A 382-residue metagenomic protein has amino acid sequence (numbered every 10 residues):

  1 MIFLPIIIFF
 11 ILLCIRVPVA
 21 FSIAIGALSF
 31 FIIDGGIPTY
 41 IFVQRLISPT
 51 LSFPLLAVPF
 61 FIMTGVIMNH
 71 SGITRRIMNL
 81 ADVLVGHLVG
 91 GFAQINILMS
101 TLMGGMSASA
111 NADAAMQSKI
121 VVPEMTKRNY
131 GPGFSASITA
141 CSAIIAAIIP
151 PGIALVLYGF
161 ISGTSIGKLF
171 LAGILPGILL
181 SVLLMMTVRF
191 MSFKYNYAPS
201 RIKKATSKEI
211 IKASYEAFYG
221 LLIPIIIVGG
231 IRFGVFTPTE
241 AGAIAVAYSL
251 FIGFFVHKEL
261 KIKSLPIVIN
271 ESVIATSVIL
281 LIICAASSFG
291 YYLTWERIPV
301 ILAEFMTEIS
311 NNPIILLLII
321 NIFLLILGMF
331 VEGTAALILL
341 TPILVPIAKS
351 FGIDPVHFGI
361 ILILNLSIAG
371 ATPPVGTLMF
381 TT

Functional and structural regions predicted by a protein language model:
M1-T382: Alpha-helical transmembrane segments of multi-pass membrane transport proteins
